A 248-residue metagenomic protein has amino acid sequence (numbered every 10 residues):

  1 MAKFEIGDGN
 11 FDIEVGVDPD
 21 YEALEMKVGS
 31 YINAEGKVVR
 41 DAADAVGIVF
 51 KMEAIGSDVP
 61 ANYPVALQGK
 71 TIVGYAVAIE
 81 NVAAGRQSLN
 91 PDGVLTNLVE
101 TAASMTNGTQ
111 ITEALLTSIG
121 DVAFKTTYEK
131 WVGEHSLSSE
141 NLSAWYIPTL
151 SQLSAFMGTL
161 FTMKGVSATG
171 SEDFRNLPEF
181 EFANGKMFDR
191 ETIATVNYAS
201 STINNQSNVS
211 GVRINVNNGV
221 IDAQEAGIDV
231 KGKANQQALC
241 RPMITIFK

Functional and structural regions predicted by a protein language model:
M1-N141, K233-K248: Short, compositionally biased
G7-F11, V17-P19, I32, A43 (+9 more regions): Intrinsic-disorder/low-complexity regions
V77, I147-P148: GIY-YIG nuclease signature motif recognition
I111-A114, N217-A234: Active-site rim elements
F124-A144, L150-Q224, F247: An exposed tryptophan-centered "aromatic clamp" motif
